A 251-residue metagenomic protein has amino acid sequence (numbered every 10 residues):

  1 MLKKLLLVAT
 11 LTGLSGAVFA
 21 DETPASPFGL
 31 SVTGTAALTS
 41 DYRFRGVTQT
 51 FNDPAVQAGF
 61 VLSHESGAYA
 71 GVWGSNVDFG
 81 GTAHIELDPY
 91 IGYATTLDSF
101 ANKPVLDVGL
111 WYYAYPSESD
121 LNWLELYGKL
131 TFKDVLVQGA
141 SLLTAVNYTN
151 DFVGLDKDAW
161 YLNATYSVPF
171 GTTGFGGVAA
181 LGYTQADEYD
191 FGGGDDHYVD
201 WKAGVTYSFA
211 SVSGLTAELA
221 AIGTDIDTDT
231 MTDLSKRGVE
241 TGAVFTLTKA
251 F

Functional and structural regions predicted by a protein language model:
M1-S31: Cleavable N-terminal export/targeting peptides
D21-S31, G67, G81, T96-V105 (+5 more regions): Short loop/turn motifs that connect adjacent beta-strands in outer-membrane beta-barrel proteins
D21-V77: Short glycine/proline- and aromatic-enriched beta-strand/turn motifs that initiate or cap beta-hairpins
F28-L30, N52-V56, A83-L87, P104 (+4 more regions): Residues that define the transmembrane beta-barrel architecture of outer-membrane proteins
V32-A36, A58, A68-V72, P89 (+8 more regions): Transmembrane beta-strands of outer-membrane beta-barrel proteins
L38-F44, G74-D78, T95, Y112-P116 (+7 more regions): Transmembrane beta-strands of outer-membrane beta-barrel pores
W123-Y198: Detector for outer-membrane/organellar transmembrane beta-barrel domains, recognizing the amphipathic beta-strand
A203, Y207-F209, K236-F251: Outer-membrane beta-barrel "beta-signal"
